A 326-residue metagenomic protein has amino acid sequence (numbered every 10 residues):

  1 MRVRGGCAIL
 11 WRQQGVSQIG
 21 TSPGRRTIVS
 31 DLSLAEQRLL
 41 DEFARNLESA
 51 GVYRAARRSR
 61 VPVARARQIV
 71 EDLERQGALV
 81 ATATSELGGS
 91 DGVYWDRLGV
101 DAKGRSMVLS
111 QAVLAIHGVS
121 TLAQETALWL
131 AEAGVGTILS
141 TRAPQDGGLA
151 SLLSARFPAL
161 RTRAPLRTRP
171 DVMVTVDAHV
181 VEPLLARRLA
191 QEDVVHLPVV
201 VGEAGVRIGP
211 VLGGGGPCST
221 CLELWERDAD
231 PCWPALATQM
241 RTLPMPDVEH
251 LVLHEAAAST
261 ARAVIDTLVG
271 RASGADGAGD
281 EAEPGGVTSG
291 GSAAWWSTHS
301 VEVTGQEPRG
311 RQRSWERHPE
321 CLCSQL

Functional and structural regions predicted by a protein language model:
M1-L326: Adenine nucleotide-associated cytosolic modules
